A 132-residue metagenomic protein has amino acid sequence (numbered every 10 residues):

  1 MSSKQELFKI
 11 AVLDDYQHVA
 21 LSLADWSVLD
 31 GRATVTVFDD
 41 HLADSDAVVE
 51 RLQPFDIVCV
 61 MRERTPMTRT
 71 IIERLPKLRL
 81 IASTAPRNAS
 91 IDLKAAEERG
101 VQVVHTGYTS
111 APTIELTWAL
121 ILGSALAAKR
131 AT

Functional and structural regions predicted by a protein language model:
M1-I57, M61-R62: N-terminal glycine-/charge-rich "phosphate-binding" loop or analogous flexible N-terminal tail
F55-T132: Phosphate/diphosphate ligand-binding glycine-rich loop within oxidoreductases
